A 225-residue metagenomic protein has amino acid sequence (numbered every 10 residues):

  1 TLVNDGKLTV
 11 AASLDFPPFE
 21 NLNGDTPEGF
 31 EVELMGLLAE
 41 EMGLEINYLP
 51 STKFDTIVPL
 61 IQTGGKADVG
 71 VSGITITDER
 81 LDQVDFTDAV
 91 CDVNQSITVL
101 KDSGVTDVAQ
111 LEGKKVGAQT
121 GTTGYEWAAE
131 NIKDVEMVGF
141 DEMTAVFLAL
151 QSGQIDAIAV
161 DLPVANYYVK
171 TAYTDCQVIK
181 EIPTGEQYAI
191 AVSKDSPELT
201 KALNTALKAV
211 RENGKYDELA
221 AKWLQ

Functional and structural regions predicted by a protein language model:
T1-N4, T123-F140, C176-I182, A202-Q225: Ligand-binding clefts/hinges and TM-proximal coupling segments of bilobed small-molecule sensing domains
T1-S72: Extracytoplasmic small-molecule ligand-binding "clamshell" domains of the periplasmic binding protein/Venus flytrap
L8-A12, E28, V108-T122, E136: Short loop->beta-strand "edge-of-pocket" segments that line small-molecule binding or catalytic clefts across diverse
A12-F16, P50-F54, G65-T77, K101 (+3 more regions): Beta->alpha turn/N-cap motifs
E40, E45-Q110, Q177, I182: Acidic, polar ligand-binding/catalytic clefts
Y48-L60, S103, T120-T123, V138-L148 (+2 more regions): Short helix-initiation/N-cap motifs at beta->coil->alpha
G73-D82, A129-E130, Q151-S152, D156-T184: A ligand-binding cleft/hinge motif common to bilobed small-molecule-binding domains
C91-V99, L162, N166-K208, Q225: Periplasmic-binding protein-like
